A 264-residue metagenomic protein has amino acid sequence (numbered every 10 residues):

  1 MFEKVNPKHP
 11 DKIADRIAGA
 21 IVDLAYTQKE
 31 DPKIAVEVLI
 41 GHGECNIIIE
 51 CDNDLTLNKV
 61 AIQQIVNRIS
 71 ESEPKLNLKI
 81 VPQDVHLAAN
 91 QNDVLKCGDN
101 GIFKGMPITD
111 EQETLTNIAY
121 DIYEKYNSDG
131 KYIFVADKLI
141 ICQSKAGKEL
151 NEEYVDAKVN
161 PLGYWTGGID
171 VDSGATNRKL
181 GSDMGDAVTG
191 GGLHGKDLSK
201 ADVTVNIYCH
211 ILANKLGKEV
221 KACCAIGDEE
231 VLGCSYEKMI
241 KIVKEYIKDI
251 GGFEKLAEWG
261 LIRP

Functional and structural regions predicted by a protein language model:
M1-P264: A domain-level signal for the structural core that forms small-molecule/cofactor-binding pockets and catalytic centers
